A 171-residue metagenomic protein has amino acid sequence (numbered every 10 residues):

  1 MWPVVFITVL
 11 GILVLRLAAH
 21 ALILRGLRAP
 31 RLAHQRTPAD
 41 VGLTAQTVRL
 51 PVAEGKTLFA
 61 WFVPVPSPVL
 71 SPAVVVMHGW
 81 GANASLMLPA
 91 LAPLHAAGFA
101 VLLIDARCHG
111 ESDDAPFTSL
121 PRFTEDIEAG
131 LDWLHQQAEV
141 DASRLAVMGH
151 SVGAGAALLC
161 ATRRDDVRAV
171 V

Functional and structural regions predicted by a protein language model:
W2-P51, W61: An N-terminal hydrophobic leader/cap segment in hydrolases
A60-V69: Short beta-strand-to-loop junctions in surface cap/lid or active-site-entrance loops
L70-G79: Short beta-strand element of the alpha/beta-hydrolase
G79-P89, V101: Serine-hydrolase catalytic-loop signature spanning alpha/beta hydrolases and amidase-signature enzymes
L86-L88, S112-A115: Conserved catalytic-core motifs of eukaryotic protein kinase domains, centered on the activation segment
P93-D113: Conserved alpha/beta-hydrolase
F117-A138: Alpha/beta-hydrolase active-site loop
W133-E139, S143-V171: Primarily recognizes the serine-hydrolase "nucleophile elbow" in alpha/beta-hydrolase and SGNH/GDSL folds
